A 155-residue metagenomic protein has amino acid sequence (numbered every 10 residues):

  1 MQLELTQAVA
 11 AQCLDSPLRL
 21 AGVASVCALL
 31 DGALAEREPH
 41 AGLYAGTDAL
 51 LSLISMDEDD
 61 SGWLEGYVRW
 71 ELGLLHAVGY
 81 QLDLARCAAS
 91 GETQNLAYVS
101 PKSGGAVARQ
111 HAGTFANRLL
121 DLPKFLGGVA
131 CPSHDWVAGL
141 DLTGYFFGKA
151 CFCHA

Functional and structural regions predicted by a protein language model:
M1-A155: Non-catalytic alpha-helical scaffolds and adjoining flexible linkers that form interface surfaces for assembly
